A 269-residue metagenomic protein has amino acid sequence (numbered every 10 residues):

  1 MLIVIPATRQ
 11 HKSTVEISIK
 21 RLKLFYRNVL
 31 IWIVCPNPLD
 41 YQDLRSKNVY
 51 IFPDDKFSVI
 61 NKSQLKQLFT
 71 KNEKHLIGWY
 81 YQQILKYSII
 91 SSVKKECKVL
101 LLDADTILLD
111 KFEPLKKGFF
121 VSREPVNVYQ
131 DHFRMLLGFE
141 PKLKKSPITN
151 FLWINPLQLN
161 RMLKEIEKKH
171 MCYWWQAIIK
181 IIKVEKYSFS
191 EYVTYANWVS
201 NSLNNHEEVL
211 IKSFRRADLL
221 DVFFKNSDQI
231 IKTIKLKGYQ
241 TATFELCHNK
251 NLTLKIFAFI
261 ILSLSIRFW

Functional and structural regions predicted by a protein language model:
M1-Q64, L254-W269: N-terminal anchoring/stem segment of glycosyltransferases
V15, Q82, K95, T106-L115: Nucleotide-sugar donor-binding/catalytic module of glycosyltransferases that assemble extracellular/cell-envelope
D43-S92: Active-site-proximal specificity loops/subdomain of glycosyltransferases
D54-D55, L102-T106: Short acidic donor-binding/metal-coordinating loop in glycosyltransferase active sites
V99: Short aromatic/hydrophobic "clamp" motif used to bind/position activated sugar donors
I107-G138: Conserved donor-nucleotide/metal-binding helix-loop-beta segment in metal-dependent transferases, i.e., the alpha-helix
T149-K232: Catalytic core and acceptor-binding pocket of nucleotide-sugar-dependent glycosyltransferases
D218-W269: Long, low-complexity C-terminal extensions of enzymes
